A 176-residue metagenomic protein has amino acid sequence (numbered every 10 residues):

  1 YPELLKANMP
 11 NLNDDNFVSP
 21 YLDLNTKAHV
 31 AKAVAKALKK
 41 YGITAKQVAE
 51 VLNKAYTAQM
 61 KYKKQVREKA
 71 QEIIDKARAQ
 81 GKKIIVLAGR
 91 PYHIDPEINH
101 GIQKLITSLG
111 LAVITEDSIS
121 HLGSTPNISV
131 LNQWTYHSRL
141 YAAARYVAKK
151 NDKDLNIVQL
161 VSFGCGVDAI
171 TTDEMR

Functional and structural regions predicted by a protein language model:
Y1-R176: An N-terminal assembly and electron-transfer interface module characteristic of large anaerobic redox and radical
